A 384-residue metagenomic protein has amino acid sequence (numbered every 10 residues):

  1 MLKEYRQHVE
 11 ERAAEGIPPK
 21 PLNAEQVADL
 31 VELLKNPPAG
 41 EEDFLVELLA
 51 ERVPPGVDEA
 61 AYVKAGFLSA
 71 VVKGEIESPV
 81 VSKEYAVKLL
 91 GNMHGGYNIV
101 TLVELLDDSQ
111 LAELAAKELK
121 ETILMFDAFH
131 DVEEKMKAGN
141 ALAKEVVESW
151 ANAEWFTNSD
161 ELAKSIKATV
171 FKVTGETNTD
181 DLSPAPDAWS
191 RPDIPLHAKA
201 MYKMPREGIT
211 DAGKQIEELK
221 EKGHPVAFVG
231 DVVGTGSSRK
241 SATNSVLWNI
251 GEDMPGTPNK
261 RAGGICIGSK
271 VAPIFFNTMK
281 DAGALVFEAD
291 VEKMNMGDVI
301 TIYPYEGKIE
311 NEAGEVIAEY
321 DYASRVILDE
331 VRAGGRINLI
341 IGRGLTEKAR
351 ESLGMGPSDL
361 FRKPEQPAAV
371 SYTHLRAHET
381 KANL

Functional and structural regions predicted by a protein language model:
L2-L30, I327-V331, R336-I340: Amphipathic alpha-helical packing elements
I17-K20, D43-E59, V80-G95, E104 (+2 more regions): Structural detector for internal amphipathic alpha-helices that build alpha-solenoid repeat scaffolds
V27-V31, P55-G74, G95-L106, M125-K135: Amphipathic alpha-helical scaffolding segments comprising HEAT/armadillo-like alpha-solenoid repeats
A39, I76-V80, S109-E113: Alpha-helix N-cap/helix-start positions at coil->helix boundaries
S149-G223: Conserved, function-defining core regions and hallmark residues within catalytic/recognition domains
A151-K167, Y303-A369: Intein/HINT protein-splicing elements and their conserved insertion hotspots or analogous self-processing inserts
W189-E310, E315-E319: Feature captures the catalytic cores and cofactor-binding loops of soluble hydro-lyases/lyases that act on carboxylate
T373-T380: Conserved small/polar residues in nucleotide/adenosyl-binding loops
